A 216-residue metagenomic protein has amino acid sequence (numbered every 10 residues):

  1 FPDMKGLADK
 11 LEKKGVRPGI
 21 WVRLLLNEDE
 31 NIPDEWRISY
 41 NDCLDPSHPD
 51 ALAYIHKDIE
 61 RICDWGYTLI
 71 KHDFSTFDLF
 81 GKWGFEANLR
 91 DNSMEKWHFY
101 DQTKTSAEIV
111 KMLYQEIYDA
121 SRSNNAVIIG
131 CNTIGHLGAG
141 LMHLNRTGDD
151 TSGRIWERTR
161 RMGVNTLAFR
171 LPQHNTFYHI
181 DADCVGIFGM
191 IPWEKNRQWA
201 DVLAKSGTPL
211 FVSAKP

Functional and structural regions predicted by a protein language model:
F1-G189, K195: Aromatic- and carboxylate-enriched substrate-binding clefts and catalytic-loop regions of carbohydrate-active enzymes
G189-P216: Catalytic domains of carbohydrate-active enzymes that cleave complex glycans
